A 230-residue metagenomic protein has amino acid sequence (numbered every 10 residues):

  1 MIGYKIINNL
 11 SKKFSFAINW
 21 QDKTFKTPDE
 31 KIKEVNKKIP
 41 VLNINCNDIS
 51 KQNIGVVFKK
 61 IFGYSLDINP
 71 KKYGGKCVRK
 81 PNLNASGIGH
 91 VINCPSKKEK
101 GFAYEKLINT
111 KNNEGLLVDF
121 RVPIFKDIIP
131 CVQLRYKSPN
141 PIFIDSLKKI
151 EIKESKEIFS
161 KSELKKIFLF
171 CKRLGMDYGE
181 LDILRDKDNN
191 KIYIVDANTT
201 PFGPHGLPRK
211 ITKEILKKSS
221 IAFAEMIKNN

Functional and structural regions predicted by a protein language model:
M1-K13, G63-K71: A short, well-structured beta->alpha microelement
K13-Q21: Short N-terminal targeting/anchoring amphipathic segment
W20-F25, I32-K126, I158-L164: Active-site nucleotide/adenylate-binding loops and adjacent lid/helix of ATP-dependent enzymes
T27-E30, N53, I88-H90, L134 (+2 more regions): Short glycine-/acidic-enriched loop or helix-start segments at secondary-structure transitions that form or flank
K111-K148, L164-G179, R185-I192, N198-H205: Phosphate-binding core of ATP-grasp and ATP-grasp-like enzymes
S146-F159: Short histidine-centered catalytic/ligand-binding loop motif
F159-K166, I215, S219: Short amphipathic alpha-helical segments
R185-N230: C-terminal active-site "lid" helix and adjoining low-complexity regulatory extension at the edge of ATP-using catalytic
